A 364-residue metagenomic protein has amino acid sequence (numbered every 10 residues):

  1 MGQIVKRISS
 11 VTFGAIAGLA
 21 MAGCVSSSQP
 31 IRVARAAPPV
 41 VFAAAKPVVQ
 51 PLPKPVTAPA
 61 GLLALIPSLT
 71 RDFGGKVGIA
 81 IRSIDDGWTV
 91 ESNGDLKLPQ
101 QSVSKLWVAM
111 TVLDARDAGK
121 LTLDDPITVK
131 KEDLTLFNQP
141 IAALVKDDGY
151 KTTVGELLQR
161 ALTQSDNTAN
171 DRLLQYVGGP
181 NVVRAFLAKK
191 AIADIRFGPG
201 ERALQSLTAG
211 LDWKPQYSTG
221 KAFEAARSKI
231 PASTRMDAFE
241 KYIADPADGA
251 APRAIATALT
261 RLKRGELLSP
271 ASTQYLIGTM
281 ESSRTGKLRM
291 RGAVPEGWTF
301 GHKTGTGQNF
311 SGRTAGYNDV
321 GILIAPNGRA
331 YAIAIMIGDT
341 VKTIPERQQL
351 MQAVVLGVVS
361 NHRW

Functional and structural regions predicted by a protein language model:
G2-F13: Bacterial N-terminal signal peptides that target proteins for export
T12-A22: Bacterial N-terminal signal peptides
A22, V77, T304: Short glycine-rich loop/turn motifs that provide flexible caps or phosphate-binding loops at active sites
V25-L69, Q175, P180, E240 (+1 more regions): Structured C-terminal helix/loop/strand segments within mature extracytoplasmic catalytic/sensor domains
S28-D212: Active-site-adjacent loops and short helices of periplasmic peptidoglycan-processing enzymes
W88, L144-K146, D237-E240, M336: A short small-residue
I195-S269: Active-site-proximal helix/loop microenvironment of the serine DD-peptidase/beta-lactamase transpeptidase fold
